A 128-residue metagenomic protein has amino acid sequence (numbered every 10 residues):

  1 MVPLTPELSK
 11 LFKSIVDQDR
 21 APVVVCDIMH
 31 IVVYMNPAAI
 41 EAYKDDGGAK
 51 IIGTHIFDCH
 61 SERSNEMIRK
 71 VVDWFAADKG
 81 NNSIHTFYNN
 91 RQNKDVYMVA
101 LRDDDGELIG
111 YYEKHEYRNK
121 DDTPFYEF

Functional and structural regions predicted by a protein language model:
M1-P6, F12, E116-F128: Juxtadomain coupling helices with adjacent low-complexity linkers
V2-I40: Sensory modules in modular signal-transduction proteins
M29, Y34, A38-Y126: Sensory/regulatory domains in signal-transduction proteins
